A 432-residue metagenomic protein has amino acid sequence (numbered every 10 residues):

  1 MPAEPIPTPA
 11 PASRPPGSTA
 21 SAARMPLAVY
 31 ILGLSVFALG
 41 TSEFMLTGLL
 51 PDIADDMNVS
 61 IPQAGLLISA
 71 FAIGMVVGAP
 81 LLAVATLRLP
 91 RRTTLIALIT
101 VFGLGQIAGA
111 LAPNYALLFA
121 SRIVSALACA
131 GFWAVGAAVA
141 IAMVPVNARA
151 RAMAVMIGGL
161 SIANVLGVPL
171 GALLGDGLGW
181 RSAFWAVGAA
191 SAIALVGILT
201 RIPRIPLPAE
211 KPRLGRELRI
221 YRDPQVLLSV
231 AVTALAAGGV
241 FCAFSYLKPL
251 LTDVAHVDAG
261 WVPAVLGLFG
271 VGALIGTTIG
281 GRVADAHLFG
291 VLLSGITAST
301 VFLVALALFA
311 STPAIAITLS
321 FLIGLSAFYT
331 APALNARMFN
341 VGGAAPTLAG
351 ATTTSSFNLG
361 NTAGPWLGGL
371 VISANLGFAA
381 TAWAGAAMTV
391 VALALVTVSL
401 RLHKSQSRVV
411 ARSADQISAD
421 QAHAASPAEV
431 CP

Functional and structural regions predicted by a protein language model:
R14-A22, R201-V230: Juxtamembrane intracellular "pre-TM" segments in multi-pass secondary transporters
N58, P90, L111-L117, A128 (+2 more regions): Helix-breaking motifs and short loop linkers at transmembrane-helix boundaries and internal kinks in secondary membrane
V77-A116: Conserved MFS/SLC helix-loop-helix module at the cytosolic interface between two early adjacent transmembrane helices
A79-R91, G276-L288, I372: Helix-to-loop junctions at the C-terminal end of transmembrane segments in multipass secondary transporters
V101, G105-A108, A116-S125, A314-L322: Paired small-residue
P113-L117, F132, P145-P203, L250: Helix-loop-helix hairpin linking two adjacent transmembrane segments in secondary transporters
G290-L334: C-terminal transmembrane helical hairpin of 12-TM major facilitator-type secondary transporters
V341-G377, G385: A late C-terminal transmembrane helix in Major Facilitator Superfamily
